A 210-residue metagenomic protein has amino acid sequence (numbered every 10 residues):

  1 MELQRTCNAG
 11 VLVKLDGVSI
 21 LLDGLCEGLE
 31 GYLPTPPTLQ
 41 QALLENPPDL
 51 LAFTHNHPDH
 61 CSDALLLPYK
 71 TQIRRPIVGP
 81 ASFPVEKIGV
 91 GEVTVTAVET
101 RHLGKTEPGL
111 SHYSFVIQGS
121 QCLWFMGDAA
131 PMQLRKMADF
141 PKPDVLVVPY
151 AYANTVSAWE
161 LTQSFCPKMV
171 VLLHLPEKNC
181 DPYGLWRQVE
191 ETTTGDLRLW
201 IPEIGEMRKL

Functional and structural regions predicted by a protein language model:
M1-E2, K14-I20, K87-T96, Q118-L123 (+1 more regions): Beta-strand-turn-beta hairpins that frame and shape the catalytic cleft of phosphate-ester-processing enzymes
Q4, S82-G91, E107-G109, M137 (+1 more regions): Binuclear metal-ion centers of metallo-dependent hydrolases, dominated by the metallo-beta-lactamase
L12-A52, A64-L65, K105, A129-P141: Pre-active-site segment of Zn-dependent metallo-hydrolases
V18-I20, D49-L50, Q121-L123, V145 (+1 more regions): Structural motif
D23-E27, H55-N56, V98-H102, F125-P131 (+3 more regions): Active-site metal-binding loops of divalent metal-dependent hydrolases
Y32-A81, P141-V147, N154, C166: Active-site metal-binding motif and surrounding structural segment of the metallo-beta-lactamase
A64-L103, P108, Y113-Q118: Portal/gating segments that form or line small-molecule/metal binding sites
H102-F165: Active-site-proximal loop/helix segments of hydrolase catalytic cores
